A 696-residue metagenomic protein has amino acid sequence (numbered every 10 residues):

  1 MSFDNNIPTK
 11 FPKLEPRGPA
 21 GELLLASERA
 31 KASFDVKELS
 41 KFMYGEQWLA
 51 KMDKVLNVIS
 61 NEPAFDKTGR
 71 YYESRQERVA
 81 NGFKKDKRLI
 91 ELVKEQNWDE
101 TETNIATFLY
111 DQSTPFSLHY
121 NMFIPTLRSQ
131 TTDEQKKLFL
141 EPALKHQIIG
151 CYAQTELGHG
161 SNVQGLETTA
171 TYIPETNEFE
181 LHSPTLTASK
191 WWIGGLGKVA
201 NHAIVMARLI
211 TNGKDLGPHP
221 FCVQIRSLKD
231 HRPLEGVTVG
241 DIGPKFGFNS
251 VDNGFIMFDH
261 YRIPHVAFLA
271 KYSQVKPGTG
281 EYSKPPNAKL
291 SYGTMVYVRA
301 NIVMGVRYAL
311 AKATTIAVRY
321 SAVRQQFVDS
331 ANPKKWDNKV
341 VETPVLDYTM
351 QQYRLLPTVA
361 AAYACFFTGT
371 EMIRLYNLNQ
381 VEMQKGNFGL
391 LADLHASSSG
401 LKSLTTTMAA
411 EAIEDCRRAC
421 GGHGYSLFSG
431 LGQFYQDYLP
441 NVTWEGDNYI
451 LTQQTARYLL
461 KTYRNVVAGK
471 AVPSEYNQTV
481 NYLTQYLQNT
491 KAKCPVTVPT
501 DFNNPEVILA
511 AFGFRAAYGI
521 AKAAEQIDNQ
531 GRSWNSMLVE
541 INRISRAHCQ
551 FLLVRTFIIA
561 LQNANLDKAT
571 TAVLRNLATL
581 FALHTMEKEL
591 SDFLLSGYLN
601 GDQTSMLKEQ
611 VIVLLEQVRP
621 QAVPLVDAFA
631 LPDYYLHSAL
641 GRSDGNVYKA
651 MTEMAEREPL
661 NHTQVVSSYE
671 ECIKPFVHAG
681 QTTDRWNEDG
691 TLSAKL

Functional and structural regions predicted by a protein language model:
M1-L696: Flavin-dependent oxidoreductase catalytic core characteristic of acyl-CoA dehydrogenase/oxidase-like enzymes
